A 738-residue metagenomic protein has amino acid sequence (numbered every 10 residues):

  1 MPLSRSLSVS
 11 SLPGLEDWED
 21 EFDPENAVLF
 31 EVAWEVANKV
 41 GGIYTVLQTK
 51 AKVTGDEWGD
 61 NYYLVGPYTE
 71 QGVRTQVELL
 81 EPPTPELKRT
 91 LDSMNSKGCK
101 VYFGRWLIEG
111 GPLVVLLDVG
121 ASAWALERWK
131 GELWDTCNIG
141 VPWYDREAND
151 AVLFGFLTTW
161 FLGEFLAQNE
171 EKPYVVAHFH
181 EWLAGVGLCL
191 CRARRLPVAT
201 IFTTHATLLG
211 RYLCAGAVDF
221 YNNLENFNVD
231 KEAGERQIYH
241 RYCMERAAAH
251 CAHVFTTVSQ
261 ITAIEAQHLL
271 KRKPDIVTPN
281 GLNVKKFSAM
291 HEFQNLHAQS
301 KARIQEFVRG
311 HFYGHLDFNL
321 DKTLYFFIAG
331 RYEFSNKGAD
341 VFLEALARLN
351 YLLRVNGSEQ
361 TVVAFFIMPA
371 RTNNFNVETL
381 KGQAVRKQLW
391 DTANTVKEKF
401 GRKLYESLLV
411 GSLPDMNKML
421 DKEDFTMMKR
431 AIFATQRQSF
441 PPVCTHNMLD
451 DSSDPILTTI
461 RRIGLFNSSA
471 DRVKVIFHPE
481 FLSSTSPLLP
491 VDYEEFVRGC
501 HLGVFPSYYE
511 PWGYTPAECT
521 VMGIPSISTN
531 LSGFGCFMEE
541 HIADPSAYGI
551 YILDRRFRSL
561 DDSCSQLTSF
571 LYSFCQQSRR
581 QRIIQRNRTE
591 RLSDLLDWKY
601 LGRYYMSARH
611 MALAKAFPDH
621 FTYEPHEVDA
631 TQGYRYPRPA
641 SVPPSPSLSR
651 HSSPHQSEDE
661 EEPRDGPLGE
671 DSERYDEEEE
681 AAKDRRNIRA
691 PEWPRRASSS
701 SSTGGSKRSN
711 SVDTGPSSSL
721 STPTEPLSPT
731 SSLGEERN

Functional and structural regions predicted by a protein language model:
M1-N738: Catalytic cores of nucleotide-sugar-dependent glycosyltransferases that transfer UDP/GDP/TDP-activated
